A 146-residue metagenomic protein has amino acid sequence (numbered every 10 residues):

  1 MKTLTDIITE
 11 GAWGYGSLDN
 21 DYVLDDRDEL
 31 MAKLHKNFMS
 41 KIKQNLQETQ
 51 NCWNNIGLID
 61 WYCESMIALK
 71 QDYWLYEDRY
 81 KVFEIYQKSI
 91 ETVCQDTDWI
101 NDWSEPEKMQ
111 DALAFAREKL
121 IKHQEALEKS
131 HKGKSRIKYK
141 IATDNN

Functional and structural regions predicted by a protein language model:
K2-Q50: Short terminal alpha-helical segments
Y15-N20, W61, Y76, I137 (+1 more regions): Intrinsically disordered, low-complexity, compositionally biased regions/tails
D19-Y22, N54-K70, E105-P106, Q110: Amphipathic alpha-helical elements of HEAT/ARM-like alpha-solenoid repeat scaffolds that form extended
D28-I42, E77-V93, K108: Extended, well-ordered alpha-helical scaffold segments
K33, A68-D72, H123: Residue-level signature of the C-terminal ends
I67-E77, D98: Long protein-protein interaction modules used by eukaryotic assembly/scaffold proteins
E84-N146: Amphipathic alpha-helical binding modules
